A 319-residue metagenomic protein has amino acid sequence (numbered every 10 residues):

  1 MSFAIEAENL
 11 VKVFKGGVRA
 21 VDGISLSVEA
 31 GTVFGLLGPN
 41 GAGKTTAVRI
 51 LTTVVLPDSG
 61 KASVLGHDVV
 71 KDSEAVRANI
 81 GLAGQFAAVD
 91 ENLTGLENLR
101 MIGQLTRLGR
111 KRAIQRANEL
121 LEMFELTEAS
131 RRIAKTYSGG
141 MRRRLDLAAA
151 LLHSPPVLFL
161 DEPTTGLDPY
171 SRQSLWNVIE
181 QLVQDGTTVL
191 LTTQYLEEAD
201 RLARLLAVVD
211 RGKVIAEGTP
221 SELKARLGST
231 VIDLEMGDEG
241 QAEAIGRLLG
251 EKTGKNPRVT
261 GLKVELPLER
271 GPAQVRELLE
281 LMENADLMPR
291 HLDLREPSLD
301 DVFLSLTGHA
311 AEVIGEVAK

Functional and structural regions predicted by a protein language model:
M1-V13, H309-K319: ABC-family P-loop ATPase nucleotide-binding domain
F3-A7, K12-D210, I215-A216: ABC transporter nucleotide-binding domains
K12, L26, L234-M236, L266 (+1 more regions): Preference for bulky hydrophobic residues occupying beta-strand positions in well-ordered beta-sheet regions
D72, E198, Q241, Q274 (+1 more regions): Short phosphate-engaging motifs
N177-E269: ABC transporter nucleotide-binding domain
R270-K319: C-terminal coupling/interaction segments
